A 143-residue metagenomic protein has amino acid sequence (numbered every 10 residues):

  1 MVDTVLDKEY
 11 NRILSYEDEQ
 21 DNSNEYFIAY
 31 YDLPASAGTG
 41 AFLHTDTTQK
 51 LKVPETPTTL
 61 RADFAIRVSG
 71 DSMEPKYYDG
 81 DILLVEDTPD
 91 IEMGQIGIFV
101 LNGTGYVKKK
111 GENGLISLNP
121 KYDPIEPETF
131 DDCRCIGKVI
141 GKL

Functional and structural regions predicted by a protein language model:
M1-V2, L6, I28-D32: Generic low-polarity alpha-helical segments
V2-Y16: Internal alpha/beta loop-helix hairpins
R12, Y16-E17, S23-Y26, D32-K50 (+1 more regions): Acidic/glycine-rich C-terminal interaction modules and beta/coil loop segments that lie outside canonical DNA-binding
